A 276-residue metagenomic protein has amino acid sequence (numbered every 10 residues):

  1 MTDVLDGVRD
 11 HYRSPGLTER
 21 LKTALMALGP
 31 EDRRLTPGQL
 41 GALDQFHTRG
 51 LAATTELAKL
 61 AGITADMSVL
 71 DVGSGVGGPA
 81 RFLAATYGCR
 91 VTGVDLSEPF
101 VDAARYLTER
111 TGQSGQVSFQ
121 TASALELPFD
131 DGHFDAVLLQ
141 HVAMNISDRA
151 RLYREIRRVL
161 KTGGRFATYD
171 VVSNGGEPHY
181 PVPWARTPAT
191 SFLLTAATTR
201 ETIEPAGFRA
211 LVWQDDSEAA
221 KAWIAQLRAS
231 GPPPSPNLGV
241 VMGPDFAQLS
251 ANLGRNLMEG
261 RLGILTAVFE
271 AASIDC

Functional and structural regions predicted by a protein language model:
M1-M26: N-terminal auxiliary segments of SAM/dcSAM-dependent transferases
P30, H47-A65: Conserved alpha-helix/loop element of class I SAM-dependent methyltransferases that forms part of the SAM/SAH-binding
S68-V72, V76-E126: Class I SAM-dependent methyltransferase SAM/SAH-binding core
L125-A136: A short acidic, Gly/Pro-enriched loop at the edge of an enzyme's catalytic core that lines a small-molecule cofactor
A150-R165: A short glycine-rich, Lys/Arg-flanked "PGG" loop and its adjoining helix->strand segment in the class I
V171-T190: Short, glycine-/aromatic-enriched active-site segment of Class I SAM-dependent methyltransferases
S191-G207: Short alpha-helix
V212-C276: Conserved Class I S-adenosyl-L-methionine
